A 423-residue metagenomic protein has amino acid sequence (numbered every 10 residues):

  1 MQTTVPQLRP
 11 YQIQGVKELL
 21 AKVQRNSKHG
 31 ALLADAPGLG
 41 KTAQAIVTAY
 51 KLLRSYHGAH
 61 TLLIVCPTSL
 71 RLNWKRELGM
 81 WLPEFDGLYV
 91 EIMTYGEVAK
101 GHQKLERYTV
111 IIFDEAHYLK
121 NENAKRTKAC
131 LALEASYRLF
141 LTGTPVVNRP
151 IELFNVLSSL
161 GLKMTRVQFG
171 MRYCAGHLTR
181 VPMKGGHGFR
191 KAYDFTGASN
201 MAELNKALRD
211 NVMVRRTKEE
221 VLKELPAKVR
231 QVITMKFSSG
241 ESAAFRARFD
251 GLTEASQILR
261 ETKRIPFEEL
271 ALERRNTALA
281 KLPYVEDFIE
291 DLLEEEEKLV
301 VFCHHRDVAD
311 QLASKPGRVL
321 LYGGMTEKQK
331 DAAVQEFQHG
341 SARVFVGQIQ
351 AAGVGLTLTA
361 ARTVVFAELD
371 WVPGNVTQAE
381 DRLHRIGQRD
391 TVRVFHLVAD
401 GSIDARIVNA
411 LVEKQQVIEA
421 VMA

Functional and structural regions predicted by a protein language model:
M1-A34: Conserved pre-motif I regulatory segment
K28-T48: Walker A/P-loop
T42-Q44, G58-L78, V147-E152, H304-R306: Conserved Walker A/P-loop ATP-binding site and its immediately adjacent core in helicase/helicase-like ATPase domains
S69-V90, L160-M164: Conserved helix-turn-beta segment of the N-terminal RecA-like "Helicase ATP-binding" lobe in SF1/SF2 helicases
V110, T127-E219, Q388-T391: Conserved P-loop NTPase motor "coupling/switch" region that bridges the ATPase
E219-G317: Conserved helicase/translocase motor-coupling segment
K298-F302, D310, G317-A352: Conserved helicase ATPase core of P-loop NTP-dependent helicases/translocases
W371-A423: A conserved SF2-helicase RecA2
